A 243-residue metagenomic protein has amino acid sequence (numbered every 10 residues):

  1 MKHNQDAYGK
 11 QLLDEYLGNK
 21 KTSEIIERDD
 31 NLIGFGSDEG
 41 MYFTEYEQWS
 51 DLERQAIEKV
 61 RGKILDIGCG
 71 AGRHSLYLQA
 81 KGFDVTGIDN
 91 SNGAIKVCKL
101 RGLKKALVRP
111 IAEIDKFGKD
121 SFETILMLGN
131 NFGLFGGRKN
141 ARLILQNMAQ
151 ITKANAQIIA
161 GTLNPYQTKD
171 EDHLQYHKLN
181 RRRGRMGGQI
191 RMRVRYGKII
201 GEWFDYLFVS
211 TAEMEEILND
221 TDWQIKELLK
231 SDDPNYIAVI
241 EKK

Functional and structural regions predicted by a protein language model:
M1-I26: N-terminal auxiliary segments of SAM/dcSAM-dependent transferases
K2, K153-E215, N219: SAM-dependent methyltransferase
F43-K63: Conserved alpha-helix/loop element of class I SAM-dependent methyltransferases that forms part of the SAM/SAH-binding
A71: Conserved SAM/SAH-binding loop
S91-N92: Conserved SAM/SAH-binding beta-strand->alpha-helix loop
G102-E113: Conserved SAM-binding strand-loop segment of SAM-dependent methyltransferases
K116-I125: A short acidic, Gly/Pro-enriched loop at the edge of an enzyme's catalytic core that lines a small-molecule cofactor
A141-A154: A short glycine-rich, Lys/Arg-flanked "PGG" loop and its adjoining helix->strand segment in the class I
